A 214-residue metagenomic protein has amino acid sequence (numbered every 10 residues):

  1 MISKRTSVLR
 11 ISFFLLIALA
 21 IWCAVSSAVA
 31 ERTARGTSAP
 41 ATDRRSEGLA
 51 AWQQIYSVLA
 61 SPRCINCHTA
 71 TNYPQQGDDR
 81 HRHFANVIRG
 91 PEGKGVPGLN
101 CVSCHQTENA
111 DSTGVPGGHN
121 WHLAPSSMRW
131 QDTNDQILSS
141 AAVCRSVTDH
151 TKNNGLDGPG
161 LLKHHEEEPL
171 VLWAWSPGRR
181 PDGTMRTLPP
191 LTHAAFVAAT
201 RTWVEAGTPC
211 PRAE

Functional and structural regions predicted by a protein language model:
M1-Y56, Q76, R89-E92, N109-E214: N-terminal export/targeting leaders of redox proteins
A50, P62, V96-L99, A195: Short, well-structured alpha-helical interface segments that form or flank functional binding sites
A60-G93: N-terminal, post-signal-peptide region of Sec/Tat-exported proteins
P62-T71, G98-E108: The canonical Cys-X-X-Cys-His
